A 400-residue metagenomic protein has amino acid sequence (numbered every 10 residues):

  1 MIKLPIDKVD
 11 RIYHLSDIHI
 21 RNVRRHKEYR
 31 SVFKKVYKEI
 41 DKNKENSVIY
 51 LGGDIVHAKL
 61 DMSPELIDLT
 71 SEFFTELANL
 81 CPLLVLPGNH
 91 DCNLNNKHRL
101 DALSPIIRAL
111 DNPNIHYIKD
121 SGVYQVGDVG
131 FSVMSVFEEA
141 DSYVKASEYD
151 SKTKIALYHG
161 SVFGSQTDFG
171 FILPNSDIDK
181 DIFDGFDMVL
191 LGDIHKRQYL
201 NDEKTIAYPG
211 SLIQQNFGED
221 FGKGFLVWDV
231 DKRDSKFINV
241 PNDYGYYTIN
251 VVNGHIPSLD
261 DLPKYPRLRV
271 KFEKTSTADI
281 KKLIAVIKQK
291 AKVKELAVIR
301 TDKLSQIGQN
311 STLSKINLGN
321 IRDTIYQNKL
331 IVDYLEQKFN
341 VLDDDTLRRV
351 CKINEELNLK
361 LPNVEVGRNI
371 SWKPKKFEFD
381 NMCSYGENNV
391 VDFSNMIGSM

Functional and structural regions predicted by a protein language model:
M1-F73, N79, K145-D150: N-terminal active-site segment of His-dependent metallophosphoesterases
I6-K8, K42, V48, V230-I370: Accessory, non-catalytic peripheral segments of nucleic-acid enzymes
H14-S16, V48-D54, P82-N89, H116-S121 (+3 more regions): Active-site neighborhood of phospho(di)ester-bond hydrolases with catalytic His/Asp-centered motifs
S16-N22, N46-E65, C81-N95, K154 (+1 more regions): Active-site neighborhood of divalent metal-dependent phosphoester/pyrophosphate hydrolases
V23-K27, I55-F73, C92-A109, D168 (+2 more regions): Metal-dependent catalytic neighborhoods of phosphoester/phosphodiester hydrolases
T70, D91-D181, P209-L212: Conserved catalytic scaffold of divalent metal-dependent phosphoesterases
D168-R233: Conserved beta-sheet core of the metallophosphoesterase superfamily
I370-M400: Pre-Walker A-like glycine/lysine-rich segment at the N-terminus of P-loop NTPase domains
